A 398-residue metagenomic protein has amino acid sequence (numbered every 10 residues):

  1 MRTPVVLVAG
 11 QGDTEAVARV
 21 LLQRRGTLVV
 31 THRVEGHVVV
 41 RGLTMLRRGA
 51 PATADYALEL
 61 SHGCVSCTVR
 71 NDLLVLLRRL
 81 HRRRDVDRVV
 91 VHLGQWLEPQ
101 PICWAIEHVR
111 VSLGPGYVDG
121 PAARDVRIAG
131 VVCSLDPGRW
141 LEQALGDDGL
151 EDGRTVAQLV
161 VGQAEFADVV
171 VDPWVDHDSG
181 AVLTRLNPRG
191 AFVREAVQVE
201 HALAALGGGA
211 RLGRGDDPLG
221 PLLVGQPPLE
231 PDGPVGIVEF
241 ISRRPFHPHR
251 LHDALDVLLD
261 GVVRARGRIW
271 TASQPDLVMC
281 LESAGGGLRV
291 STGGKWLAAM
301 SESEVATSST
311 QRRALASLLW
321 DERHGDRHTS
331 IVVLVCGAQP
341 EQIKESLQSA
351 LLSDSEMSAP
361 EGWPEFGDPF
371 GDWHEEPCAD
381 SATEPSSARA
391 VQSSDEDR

Functional and structural regions predicted by a protein language model:
M1-V5, I128, G233, R327-H328: A short, charged/proline- and glycine-enriched loop that marks the coil->beta-strand transition at the N-terminal
T3-G130, R139-E142: Nucleotide-state-sensitive switch-loop elements of NTP-binding domains
T14-A16, H177-G180, F246-R250, A338-E345: Short, conserved charged micro-motifs
R25, V29, E35-V39, P115-A123 (+5 more regions): C-terminal accessory "lid"/substrate-recognition subdomains
V91, V170-V171, I237-I241, T329-V335: Short cationic amphipathic helices and targeting signals
V257-R264, Q348-S358: A common structural junction motif
L318, E322, S355-S358: Extended non-globular C-terminal regions
W320-H328, V333-I343: C-terminal interaction module
